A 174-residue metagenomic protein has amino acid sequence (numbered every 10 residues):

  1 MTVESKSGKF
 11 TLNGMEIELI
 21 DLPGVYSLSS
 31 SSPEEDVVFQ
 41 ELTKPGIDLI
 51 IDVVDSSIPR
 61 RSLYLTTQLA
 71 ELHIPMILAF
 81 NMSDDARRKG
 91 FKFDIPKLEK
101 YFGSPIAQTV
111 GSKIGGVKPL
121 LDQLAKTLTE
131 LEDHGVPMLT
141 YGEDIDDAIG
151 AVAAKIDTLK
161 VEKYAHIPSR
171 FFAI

Functional and structural regions predicted by a protein language model:
M1, Y26, A107: Nucleotide phosphate-binding site architecture
M1-I17, L22-P23: P-loop NTPase switch module centered on the Walker A-proximal segment
E4, S32-E35, P59-L63, K92-I95 (+4 more regions): Amphipathic alpha-helical transducer elements in NTP-driven molecular machines
K6-G14, P33-A107: Conserved C-terminal guanine-recognition region of P-loop GTPase G domains, centered on the G4
P23-S32: Flexible beta-alpha connector loops of hexameric P-loop NTPases
S83-Y141: Canonical P-loop GTPase G-domain recognition
G103, E130-I174: Extended helical scaffolds that flank P-loop GTPase cores
